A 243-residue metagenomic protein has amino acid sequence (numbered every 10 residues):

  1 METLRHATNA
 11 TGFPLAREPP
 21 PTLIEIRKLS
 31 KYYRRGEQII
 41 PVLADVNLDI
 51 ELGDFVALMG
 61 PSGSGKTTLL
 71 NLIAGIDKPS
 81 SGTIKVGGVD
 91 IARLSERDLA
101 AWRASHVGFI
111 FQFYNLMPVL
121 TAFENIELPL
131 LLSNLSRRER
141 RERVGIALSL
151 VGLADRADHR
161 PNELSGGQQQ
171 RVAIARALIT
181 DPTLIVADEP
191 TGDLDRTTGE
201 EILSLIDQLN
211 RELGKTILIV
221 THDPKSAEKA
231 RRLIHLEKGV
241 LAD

Functional and structural regions predicted by a protein language model:
M1-Y32, A242-D243: ABC-family P-loop ATPase nucleotide-binding domain
P21-L236: ABC family nucleotide-binding domain
